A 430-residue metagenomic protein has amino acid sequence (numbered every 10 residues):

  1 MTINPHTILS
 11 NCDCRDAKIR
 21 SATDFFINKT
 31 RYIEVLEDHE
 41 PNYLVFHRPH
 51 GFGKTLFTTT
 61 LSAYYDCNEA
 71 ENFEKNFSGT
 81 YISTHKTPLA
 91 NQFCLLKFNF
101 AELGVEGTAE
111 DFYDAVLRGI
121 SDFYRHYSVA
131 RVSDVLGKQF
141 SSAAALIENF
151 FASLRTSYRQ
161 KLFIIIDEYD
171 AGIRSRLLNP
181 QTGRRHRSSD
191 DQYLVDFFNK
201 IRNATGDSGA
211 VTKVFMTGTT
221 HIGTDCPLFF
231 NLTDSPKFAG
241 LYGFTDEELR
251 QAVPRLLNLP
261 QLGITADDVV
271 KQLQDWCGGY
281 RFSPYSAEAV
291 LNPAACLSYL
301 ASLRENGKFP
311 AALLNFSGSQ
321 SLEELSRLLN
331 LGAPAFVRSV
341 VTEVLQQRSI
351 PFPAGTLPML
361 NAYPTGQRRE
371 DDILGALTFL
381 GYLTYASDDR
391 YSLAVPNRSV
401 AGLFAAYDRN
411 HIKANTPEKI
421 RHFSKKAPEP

Functional and structural regions predicted by a protein language model:
M1-Y65, E69, E74-I82: Walker A/P-loop-proximal flanking segment of P-loop NTPase domains
N28, D66-Y127: P-loop NTPase motor core
K97, F163-D167, V195-D196, V211-T219: Structural recognition of the conserved hydrophobic beta-strand(s) that form the central parallel beta-sheet of P-loop
D111, S133-A152: Short glycine-rich substrate-engagement loop in P-loop NTPases that contacts/grips substrate
N149-S157, R184-V211: Substrate-engagement module of ASCE P-loop NTPases
Y158-R187: Conserved P-loop NTPase "ATPase switch" module shared by AAA+ and STAND
H221-A301: Amphipathic alpha-helical segments of the small helical/lid subdomains adjacent to P-loop NTPase cores
V290-P430: Extended alpha-helical interface modules used as scaffolds for assembling large macromolecular complexes
